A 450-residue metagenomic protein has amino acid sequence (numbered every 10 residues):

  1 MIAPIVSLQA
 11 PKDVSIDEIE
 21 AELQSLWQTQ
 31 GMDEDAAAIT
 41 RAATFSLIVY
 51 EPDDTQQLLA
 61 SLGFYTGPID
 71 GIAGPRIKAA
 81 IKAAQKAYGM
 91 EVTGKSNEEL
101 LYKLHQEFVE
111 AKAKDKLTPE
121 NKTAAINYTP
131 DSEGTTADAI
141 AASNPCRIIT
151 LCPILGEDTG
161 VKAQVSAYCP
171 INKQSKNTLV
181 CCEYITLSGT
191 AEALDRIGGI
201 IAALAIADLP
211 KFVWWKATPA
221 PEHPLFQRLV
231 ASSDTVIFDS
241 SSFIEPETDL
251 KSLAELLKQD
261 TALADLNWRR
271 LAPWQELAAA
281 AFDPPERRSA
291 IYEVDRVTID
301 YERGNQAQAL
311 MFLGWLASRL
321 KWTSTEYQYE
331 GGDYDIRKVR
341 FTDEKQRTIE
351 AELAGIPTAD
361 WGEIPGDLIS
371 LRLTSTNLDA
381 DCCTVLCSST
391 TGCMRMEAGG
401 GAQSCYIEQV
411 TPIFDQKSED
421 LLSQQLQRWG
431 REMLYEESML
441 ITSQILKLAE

Functional and structural regions predicted by a protein language model:
M1-V14, E18-E34, D115-K116, E133-A137 (+4 more regions): C-terminal structured domains
I2-P119: Cell-envelope/ECM-targeting effectors and their regulatory/trafficking segments
D54-S61, T135-A142, E276-A280, L310-S318: Short, hydrophobic/amphipathic alpha-helical patches that form generic packing surfaces within helical domains
E110-T135: Intrinsically disordered, low-complexity acidic Ser/Thr-rich regulatory segments
P119-N127, I291-R303: Short hydrophobic beta-strand segments
K122-T123, I148-L151, T186-G189, D367-S375: Short, hydrophobic/proline-enriched secondary-structure or compact coil segments at domain edges
P130, G134-R288, L386-E450: Extended, well-ordered protein cores
E276-F282, V294-G304, W315, I336-K345: Long, contiguous domain-sized segments
